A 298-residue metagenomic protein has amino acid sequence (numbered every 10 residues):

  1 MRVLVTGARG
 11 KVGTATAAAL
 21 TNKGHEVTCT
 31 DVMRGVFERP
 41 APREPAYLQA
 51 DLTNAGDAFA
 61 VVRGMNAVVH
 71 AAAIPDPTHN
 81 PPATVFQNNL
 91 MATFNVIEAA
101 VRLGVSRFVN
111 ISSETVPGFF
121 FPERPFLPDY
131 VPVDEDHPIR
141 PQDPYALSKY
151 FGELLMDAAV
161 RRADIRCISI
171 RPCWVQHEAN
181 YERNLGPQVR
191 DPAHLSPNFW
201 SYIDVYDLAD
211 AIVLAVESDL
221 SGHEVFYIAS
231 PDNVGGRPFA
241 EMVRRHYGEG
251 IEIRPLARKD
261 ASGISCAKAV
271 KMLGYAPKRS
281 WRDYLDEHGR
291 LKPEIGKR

Functional and structural regions predicted by a protein language model:
V3-K23: N-terminal Rossmann NAD(P)H-binding glycine-rich loop of SDR-like oxidoreductase domains
A46-N88: NAD(P)H-binding glycine-rich loop region in Rossmannoid oxidoreductase-like domains and their noncatalytic homologs
V68, N80-V109: NAD(P)-cofactor binding segment of oxidoreductase domains
N95-Q142: Conserved Rossmann-fold NAD(P)-dependent oxidoreductase catalytic core, especially the SDR/UDP-sugar
L147, I168-H177, E182-N184, P192-L214: Substrate-positioning beta->alpha
E153-H177: Conserved beta-loop-beta element that borders a ligand/cofactor-binding pocket
R162-R166, H177-P187, A215-F226: Glycine/proline-rich active-site loop of Rossmann-fold NAD(P)-dependent oxidoreductases
A211-C266, I295: Mid/C-terminal beta-alpha module of Rossmann-like enzyme folds, strongest in SDR-family dehydrogenases/epimerases
